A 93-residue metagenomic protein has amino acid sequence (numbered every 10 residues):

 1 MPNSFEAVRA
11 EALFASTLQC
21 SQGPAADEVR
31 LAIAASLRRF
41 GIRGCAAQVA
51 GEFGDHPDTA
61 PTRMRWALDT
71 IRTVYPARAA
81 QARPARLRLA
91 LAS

Functional and structural regions predicted by a protein language model:
M1-A25, L31-A34, A47, L68-S93: Long, charge-rich, low-complexity intrinsically disordered regions
R38-F40: Short helix-capping/hinge SLiMs at alpha-helix to coil transitions
F53-A60: Short, basic interhelical loop/turn and adjoining N-cap of the next helix at nucleic-acid- or acidic-partner-contacting
R63: Residues in the recognition helix of alpha-helical DNA-binding motifs
